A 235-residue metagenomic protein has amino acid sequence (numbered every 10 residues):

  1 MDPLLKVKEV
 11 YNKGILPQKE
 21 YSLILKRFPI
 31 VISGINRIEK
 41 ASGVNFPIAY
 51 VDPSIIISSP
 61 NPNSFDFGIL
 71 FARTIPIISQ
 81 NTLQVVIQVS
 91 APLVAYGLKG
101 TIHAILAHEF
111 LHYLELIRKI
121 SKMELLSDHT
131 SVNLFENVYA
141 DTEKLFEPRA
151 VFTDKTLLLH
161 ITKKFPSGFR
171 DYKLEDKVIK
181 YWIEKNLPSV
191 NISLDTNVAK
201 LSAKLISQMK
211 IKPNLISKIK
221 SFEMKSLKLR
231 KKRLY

Functional and structural regions predicted by a protein language model:
L5-K19: Acidic/histidine-rich, surface-exposed loop or edge segments in extracytoplasmic proteins
Y21, K99-I102, S121-S127: Short, flexible/disordered intra-domain loops and linkers
I24-P47: Zn2+-dependent metallopeptidase catalytic core
D52-S59: Acidic helix-start/capping segments at beta-turn-to-alpha-helix junctions
S59-G100, I117: Active-site scaffold of zinc-dependent metalloenzymes
A104-I117: Active-site recognition of the HExxH zinc-binding catalytic motif
R118-R170: Post-HExxH zinc-binding segment in Zn-dependent metallohydrolases
T156-Y235: Pan-zinc metallopeptidase signature
